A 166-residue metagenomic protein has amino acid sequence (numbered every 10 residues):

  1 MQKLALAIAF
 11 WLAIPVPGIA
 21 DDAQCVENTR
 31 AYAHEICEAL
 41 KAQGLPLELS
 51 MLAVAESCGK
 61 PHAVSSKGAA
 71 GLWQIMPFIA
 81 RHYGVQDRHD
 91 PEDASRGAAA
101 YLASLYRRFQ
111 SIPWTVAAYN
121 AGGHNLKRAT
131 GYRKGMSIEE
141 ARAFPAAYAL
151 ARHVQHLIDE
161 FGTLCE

Functional and structural regions predicted by a protein language model:
M1-Q2: N-terminal hydrophobic targeting signals that begin at the initiator methionine
A5-P15: Bacterial N-terminal signal peptides
V16-A20: Sec/Tat signal peptide C-region and signal peptidase I cleavage site
D21-E166: Catalytic glycan-binding domains that act on GlcNAc-containing polysaccharides
